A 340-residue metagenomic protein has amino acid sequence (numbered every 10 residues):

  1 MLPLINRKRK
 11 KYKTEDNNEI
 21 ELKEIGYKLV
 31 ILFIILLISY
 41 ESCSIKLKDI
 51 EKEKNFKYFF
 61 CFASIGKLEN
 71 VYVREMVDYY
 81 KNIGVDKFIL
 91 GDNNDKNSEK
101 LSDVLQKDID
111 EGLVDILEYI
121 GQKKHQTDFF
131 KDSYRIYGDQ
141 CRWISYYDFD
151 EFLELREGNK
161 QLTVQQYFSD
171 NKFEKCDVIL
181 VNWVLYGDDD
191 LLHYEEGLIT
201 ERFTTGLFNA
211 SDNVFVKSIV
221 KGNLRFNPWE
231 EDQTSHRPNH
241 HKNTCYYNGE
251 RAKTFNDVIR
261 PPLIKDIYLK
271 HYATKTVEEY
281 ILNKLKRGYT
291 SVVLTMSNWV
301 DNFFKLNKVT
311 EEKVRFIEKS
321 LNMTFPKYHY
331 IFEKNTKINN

Functional and structural regions predicted by a protein language model:
L4, K8-D78: N-proximal low-complexity "stem/linker" segments adjacent to membrane-targeting elements
S64-L68, N94-D95, I120, E151-L153 (+3 more regions): Short, flexible loop/turn elements at secondary-structure junctions
D78-K87: Short, acidic, metal-binding catalytic loop of nucleotide-sugar glycosyltransferases
D86-K87, R142, D177: Short acidic/polar active-site loop segments enriched in Thr and Asp
K87-D92, D115-I116: Short hydrophobic alpha-helical runs that function as membrane-insertion/retention elements
N97-Y147, E154-K160: Active-site-proximal specificity loops/subdomain of glycosyltransferases
Q126-F130, L155-N340: Catalytic-site signature of metal-activated, phosphate-bearing donor transferases, centered on the GT-A/GT-A-like
